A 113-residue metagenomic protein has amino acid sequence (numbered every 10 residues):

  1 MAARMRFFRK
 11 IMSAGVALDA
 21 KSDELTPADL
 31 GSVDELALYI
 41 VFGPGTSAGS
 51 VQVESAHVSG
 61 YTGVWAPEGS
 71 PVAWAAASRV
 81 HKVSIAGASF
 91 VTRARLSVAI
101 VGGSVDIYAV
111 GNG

Functional and structural regions predicted by a protein language model:
M1-V33: Transition segment at domain starts
R9-A14, W65-A76: Solvent-exposed serine/threonine-rich low-complexity stretches and specific carbohydrate-binding patches
D23-A28, S78-A86: Exposed aromatic-hydrophobic patches
L25-G49, Y108-N112: Aromatic, loop-rich ligand-recognition surfaces of beta-strand-rich domains
V33-I40, I85-G103: Noncatalytic modules at the cell exterior or secretory-pathway interfaces, chiefly beta-strand-rich lectin/adhesion
T46-G60: Short, surface-exposed beta-strand/strand-loop-strand elements in extracellular ectodomains
V51, R95-G113: Edge beta-strands of jelly-roll/beta-sandwich modules across compartments, strongly enriched in secreted/luminal
